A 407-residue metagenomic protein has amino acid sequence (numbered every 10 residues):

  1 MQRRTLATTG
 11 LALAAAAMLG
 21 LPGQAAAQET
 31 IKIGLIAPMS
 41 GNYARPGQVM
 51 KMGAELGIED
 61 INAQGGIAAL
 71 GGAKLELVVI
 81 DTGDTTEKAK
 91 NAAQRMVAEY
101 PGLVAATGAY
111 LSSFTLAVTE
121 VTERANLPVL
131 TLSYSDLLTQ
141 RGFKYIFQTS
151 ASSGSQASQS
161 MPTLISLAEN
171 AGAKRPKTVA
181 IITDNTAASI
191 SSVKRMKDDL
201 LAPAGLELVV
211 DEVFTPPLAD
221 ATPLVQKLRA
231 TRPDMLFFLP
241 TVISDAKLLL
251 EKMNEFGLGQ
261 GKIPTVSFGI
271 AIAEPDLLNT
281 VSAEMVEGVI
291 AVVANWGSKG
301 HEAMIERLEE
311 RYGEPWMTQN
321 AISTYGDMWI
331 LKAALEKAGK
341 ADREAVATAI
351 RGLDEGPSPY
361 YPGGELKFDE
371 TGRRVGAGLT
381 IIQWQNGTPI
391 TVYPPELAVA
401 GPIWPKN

Functional and structural regions predicted by a protein language model:
M1-L11, A16-L21: Twin-arginine (Tat) signal peptide motif
Q2-T8, A27-N407: Extracytosolic ligand-binding ectodomains
L21-A27: Sec/Tat signal peptide C-region and signal peptidase I cleavage site
